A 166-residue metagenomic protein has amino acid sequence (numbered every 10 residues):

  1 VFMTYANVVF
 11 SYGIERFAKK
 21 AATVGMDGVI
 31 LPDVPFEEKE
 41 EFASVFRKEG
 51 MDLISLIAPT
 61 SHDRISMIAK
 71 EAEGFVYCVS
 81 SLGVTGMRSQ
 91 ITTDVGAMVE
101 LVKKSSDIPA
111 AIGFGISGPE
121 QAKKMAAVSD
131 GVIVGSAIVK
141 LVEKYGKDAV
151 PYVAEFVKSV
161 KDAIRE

Functional and structural regions predicted by a protein language model:
V1-L31, A163-I164: Active-site beta->alpha loop and helix N-cap motifs at the rims of alpha/beta catalytic domains
V1-T4, V29-L31, L53-I57, V76-C78 (+2 more regions): Hydrophobic faces of well-ordered beta-strands that scaffold small-molecule active sites in alpha/beta enzyme cores
A21, I68, V102, M125 (+2 more regions): Conserved, mostly hydrophobic/aromatic
G25-E38, D52-T60, S66: Catalytic beta/alpha-barrel core
G28-I30, P35-E38, S80-M87, G115 (+1 more regions): Glycine-rich phosphate-binding active-site loops on the catalytic face of alpha/beta enzymes
T60-K70, I112, I116-V132: Catalytic cores of alpha/beta
S66-K104, L141-Y145: Glycine/Thr-rich beta-alpha phosphate-binding loop at enzyme active sites
V139-E166: C-terminal helical cap(s) of enzyme catalytic domains, especially alpha/beta-barrels
